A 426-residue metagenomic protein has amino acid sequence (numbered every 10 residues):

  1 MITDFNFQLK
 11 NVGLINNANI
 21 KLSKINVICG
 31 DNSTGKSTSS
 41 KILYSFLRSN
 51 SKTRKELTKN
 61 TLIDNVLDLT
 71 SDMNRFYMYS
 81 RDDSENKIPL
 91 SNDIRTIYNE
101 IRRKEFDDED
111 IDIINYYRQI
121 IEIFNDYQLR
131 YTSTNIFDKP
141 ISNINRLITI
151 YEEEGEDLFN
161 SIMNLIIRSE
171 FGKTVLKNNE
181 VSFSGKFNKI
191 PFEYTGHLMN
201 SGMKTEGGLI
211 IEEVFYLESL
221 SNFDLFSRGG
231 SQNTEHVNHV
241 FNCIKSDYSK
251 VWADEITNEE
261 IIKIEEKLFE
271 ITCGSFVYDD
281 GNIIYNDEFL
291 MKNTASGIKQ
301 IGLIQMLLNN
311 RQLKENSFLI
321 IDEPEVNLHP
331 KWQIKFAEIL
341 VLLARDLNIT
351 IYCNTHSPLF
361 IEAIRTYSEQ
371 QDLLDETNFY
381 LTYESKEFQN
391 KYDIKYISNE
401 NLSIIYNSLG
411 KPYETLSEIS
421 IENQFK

Functional and structural regions predicted by a protein language model:
M1-T53, N282-I421, F425: Switch/communication elements of ASCE P-loop NTPase nucleotide-binding domains
N6-Q8, S49-N309, K314-N316, S385 (+1 more regions): Phosphate-coordinating catalytic segments in nucleotide- and nucleic-acid-processing enzymes
